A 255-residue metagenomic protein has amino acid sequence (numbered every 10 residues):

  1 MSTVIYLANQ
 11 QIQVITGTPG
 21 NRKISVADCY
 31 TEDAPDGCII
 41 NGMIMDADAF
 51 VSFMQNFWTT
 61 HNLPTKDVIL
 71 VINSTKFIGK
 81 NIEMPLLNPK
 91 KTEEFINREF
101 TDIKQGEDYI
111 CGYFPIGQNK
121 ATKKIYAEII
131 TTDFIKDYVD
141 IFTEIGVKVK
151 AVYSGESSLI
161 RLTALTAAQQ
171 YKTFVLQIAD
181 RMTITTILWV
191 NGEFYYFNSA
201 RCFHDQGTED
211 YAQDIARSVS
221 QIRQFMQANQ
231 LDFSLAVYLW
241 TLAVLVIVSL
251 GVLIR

Functional and structural regions predicted by a protein language model:
S2-A27, L70, N119-L235: Small-residue (GG/TT-enriched) beta-loop-alpha framework at ligand/catalytic clefts
I24, I78-K80, V246-S249: Switch/connector loops and helix/strand junctions flanking conserved nucleotide-binding motifs in nucleotide-processing
D28-A34, I69-F77: A short glycine/small-residue-enriched secondary-structure motif
C29-T59, T122, D205-R223: N-terminal phosphate-binding loop and adjacent alpha-helix
Y30-A34, I82-M84, S199-C202: Generic detection of short hydrophobic beta-strand segments and adjacent strand-loop junctions
A47, I72-E128: Internal amphipathic helical hairpin motif
L63-I69: Phosphate- and other anionic-substrate recognition elements at nucleic-acid/protein interfaces
F233-R255: Glycine-rich phosphate-binding loops at beta-strand->alpha-helix junctions
